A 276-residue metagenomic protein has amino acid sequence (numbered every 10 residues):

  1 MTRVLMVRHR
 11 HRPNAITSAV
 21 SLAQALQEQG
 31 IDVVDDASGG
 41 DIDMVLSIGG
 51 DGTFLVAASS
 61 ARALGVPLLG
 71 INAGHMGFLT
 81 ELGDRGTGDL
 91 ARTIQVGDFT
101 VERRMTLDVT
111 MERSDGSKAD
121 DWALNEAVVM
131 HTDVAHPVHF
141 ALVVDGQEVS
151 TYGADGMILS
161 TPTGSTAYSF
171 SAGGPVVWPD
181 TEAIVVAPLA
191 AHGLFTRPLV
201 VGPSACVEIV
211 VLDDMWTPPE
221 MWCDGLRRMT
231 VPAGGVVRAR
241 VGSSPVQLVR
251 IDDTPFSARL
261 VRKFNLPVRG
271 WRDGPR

Functional and structural regions predicted by a protein language model:
M1-I48, V56, D84-E102, M111-D121: ATP/NTP phosphate-donor binding region
I48, P188-T196, V200, S204: Compact, glycine-rich, soluble single-domain proteins
G50-T53, G74-M76, T163-S165: Short glycine-rich anion-binding loops that position phosphate/pyrophosphate groups of nucleotides and phosphorylated
G52-A58, T166-S171: Short glycine/serine/threonine-rich phosphate/pyrophosphate-binding segments that cradle anionic phosphate groups
G65-P67: Proline-centered loop/turn at the N-terminus of a beta-strand
F78-G156: Catalytic core of DAGKc-family lipid kinases
V129, D145-E148, R197-R276: ATP/nucleoside-binding phosphotransfer catalytic cores, i.e., glycine-rich phosphate-binding loops
T151-F195: Gly/Ser/Thr-rich active-site loops/lids in small-molecule metabolic enzymes that frequently grip phosphoryl groups
